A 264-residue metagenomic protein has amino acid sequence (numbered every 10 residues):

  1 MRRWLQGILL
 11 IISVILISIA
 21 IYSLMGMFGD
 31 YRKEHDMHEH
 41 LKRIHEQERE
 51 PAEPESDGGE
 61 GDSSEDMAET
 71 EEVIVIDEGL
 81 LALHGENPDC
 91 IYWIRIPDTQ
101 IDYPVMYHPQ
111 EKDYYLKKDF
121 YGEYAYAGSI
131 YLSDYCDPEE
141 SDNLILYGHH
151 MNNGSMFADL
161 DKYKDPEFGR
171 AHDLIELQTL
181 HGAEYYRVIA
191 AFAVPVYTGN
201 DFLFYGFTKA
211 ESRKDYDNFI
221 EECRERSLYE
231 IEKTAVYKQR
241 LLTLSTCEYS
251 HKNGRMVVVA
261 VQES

Functional and structural regions predicted by a protein language model:
M1-W4: N-terminal Lys/Arg-rich, disordered targeting/topogenic segments
G7-L24: Hydrophobic membrane-insertion alpha-helices, especially the h-region of bacterial N-terminal signal peptides
I19-S264: Solvent-exposed, non-transmembrane regions of membrane-associated and secreted proteins
